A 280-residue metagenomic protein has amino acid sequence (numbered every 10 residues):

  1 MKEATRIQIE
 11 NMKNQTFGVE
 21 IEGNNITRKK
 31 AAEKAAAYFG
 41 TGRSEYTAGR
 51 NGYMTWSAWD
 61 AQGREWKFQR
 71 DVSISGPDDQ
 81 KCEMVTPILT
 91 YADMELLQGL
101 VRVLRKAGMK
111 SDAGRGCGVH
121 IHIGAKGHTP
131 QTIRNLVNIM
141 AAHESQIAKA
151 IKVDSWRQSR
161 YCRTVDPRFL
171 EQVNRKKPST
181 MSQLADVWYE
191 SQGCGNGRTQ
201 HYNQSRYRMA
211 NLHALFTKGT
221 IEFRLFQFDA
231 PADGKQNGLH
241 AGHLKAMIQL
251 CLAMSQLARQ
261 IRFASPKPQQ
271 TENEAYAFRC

Functional and structural regions predicted by a protein language model:
M1-A113, K126-C280: C-terminal accessory/tail domains of diverse enzymes
R115-V119: Short, conserved phosphate-binding/catalytic loop or strand-edge motifs used in phosphoryl-/nucleotidyl-transfer
H120-G124: Midchain, well-structured core segments that form catalytic/ion-binding scaffolds
